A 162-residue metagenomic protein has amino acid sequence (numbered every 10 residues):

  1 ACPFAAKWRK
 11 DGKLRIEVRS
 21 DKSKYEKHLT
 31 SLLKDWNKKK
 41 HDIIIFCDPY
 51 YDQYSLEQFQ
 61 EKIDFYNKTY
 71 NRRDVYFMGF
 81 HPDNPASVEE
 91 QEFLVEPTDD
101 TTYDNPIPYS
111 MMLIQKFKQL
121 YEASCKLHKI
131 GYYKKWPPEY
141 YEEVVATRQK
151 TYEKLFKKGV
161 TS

Functional and structural regions predicted by a protein language model:
A1-S162: Expand to "…catalyze enediolate/carbanion chemistry for C-C bond making/breaking, isomerization, decarboxylation
